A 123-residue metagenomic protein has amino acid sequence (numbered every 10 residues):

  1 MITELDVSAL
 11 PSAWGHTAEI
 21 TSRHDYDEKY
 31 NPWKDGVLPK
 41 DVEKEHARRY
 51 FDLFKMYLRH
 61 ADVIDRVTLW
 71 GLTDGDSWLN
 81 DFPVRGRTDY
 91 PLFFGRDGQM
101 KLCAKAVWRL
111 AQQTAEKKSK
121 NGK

Functional and structural regions predicted by a protein language model:
L5-V63, T68-K123: Aromatic-rich peripheral "rim/lid" segments of glycoside hydrolase catalytic domains that contact and position glycan
